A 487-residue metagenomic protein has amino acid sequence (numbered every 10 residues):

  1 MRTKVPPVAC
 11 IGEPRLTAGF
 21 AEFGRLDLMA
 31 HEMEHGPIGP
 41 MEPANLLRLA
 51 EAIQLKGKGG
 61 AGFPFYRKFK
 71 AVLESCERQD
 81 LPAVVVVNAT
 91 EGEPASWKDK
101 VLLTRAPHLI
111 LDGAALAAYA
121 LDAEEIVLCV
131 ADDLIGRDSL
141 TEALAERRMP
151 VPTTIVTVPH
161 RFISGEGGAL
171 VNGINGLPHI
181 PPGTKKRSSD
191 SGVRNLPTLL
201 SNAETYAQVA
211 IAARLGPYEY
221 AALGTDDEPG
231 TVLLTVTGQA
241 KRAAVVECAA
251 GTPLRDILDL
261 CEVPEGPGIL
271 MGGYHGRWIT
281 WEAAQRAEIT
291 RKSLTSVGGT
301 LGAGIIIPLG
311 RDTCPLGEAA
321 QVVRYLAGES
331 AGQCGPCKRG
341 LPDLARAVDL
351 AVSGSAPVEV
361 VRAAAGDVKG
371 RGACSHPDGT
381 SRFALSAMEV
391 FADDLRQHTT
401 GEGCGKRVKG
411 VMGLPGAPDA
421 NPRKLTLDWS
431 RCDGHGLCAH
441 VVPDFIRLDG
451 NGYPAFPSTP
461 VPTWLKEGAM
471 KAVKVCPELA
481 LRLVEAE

Functional and structural regions predicted by a protein language model:
M1-H179, G468: Iron-sulfur-cluster electron-transfer modules
G36-L49, L81-A83, A89, K100-L102 (+5 more regions): Ferredoxin-type iron-sulfur electron-transfer modules in oxidoreductases and energy-metabolism complexes
A61, Y66-F69, S96-D99, D138-A143 (+8 more regions): Short acidic, glycine/serine/threonine-rich loops at helix termini
L81, D132-A250, C261-V263: Hydrophobic alpha-helical positions that pack around
L111-A117, A249-E265: Short amphipathic, charge-patterned alpha-helical segments
A123-I126, E262-Y274: Short loop-to-beta-strand transition segments
G230-G238, C248, G413-N451, T459 (+2 more regions): C-terminal accessory/binding modules appended to enzymatic or scaffolding proteins
P336-P342, D378-G379, D433, L437-Y453 (+1 more regions): Iron-sulfur cluster-binding cysteine motifs and their immediate structural context in ferredoxin-like electron-transfer
